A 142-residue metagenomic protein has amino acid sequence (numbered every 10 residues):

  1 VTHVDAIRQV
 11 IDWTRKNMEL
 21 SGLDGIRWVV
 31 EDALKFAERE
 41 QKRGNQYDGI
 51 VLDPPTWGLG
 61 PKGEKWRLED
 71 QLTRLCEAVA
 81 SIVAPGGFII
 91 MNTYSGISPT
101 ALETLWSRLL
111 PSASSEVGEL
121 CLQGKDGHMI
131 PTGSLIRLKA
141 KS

Functional and structural regions predicted by a protein language model:
V1-D5: Conserved SAM-binding motif I beta-strand of class I
A6-G49: S-adenosyl-L-methionine
Q9-V10, V30, Y47-A78: Mobile active-site "lid"/loop adjacent to the S-adenosyl-L-methionine
R15, Q41-K42, K62-K65, L102-T104: Short amphipathic alpha-helical segments
D32-L34, T56, S95: Active-site-proximal loop/turn and secondary-structure-junction residues that shape catalytic pockets, frequently
A37, C76, T100-A101: Exposed, interaction-prone extracellular/peripheral surfaces
V83-A84: Helix-to-beta-strand junctions that scaffold the AdoMet/dcAdoMet cofactor pocket in Class I SAM-dependent enzymes
F88-S142: C-terminal catalytic and target-recognition region of SAM-dependent MTase-like enzymes, primarily methyltransferases
